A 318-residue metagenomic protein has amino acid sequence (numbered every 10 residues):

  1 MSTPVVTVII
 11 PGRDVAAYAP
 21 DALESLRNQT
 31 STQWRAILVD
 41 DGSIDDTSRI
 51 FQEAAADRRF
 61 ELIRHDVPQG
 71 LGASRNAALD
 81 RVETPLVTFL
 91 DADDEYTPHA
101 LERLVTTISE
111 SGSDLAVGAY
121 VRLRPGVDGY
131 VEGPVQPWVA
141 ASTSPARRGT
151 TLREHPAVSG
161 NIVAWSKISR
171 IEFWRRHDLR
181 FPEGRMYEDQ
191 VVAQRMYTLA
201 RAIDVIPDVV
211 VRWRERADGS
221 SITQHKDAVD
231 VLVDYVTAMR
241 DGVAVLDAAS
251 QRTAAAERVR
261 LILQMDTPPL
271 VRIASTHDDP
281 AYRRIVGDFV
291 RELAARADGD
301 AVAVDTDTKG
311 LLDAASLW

Functional and structural regions predicted by a protein language model:
M1-T237, D241-G242: Nucleotide-sugar donor-binding/catalytic module of glycosyltransferases that assemble extracellular/cell-envelope
E215-W318: C-terminal subregions of glycosyltransferases and related glycan-biosynthesis enzymes
